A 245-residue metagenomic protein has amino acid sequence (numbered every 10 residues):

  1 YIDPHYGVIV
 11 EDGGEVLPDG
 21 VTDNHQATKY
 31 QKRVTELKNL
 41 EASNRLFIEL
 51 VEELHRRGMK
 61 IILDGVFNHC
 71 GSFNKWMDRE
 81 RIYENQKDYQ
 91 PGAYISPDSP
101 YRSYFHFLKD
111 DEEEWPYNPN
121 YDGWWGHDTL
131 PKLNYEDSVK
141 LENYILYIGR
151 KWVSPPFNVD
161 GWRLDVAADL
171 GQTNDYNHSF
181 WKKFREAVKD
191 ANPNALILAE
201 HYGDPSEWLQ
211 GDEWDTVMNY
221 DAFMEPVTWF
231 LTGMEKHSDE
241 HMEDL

Functional and structural regions predicted by a protein language model:
Y1-L245: Active-site and adjacent substrate-binding regions of carbohydrate-active enzymes
